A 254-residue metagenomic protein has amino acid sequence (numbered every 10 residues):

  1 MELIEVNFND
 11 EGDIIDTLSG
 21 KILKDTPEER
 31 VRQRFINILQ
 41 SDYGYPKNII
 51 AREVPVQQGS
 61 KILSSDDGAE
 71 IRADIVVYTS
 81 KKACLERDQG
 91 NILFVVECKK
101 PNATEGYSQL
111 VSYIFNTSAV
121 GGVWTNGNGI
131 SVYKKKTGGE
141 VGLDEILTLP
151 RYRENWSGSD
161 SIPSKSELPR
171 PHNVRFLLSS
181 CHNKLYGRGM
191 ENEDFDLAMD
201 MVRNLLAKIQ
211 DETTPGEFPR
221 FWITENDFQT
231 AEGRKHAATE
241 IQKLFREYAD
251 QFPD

Functional and structural regions predicted by a protein language model:
M1-D254: Non-catalytic, mostly N-terminal accessory regions of nucleic-acid modification and defense proteins
